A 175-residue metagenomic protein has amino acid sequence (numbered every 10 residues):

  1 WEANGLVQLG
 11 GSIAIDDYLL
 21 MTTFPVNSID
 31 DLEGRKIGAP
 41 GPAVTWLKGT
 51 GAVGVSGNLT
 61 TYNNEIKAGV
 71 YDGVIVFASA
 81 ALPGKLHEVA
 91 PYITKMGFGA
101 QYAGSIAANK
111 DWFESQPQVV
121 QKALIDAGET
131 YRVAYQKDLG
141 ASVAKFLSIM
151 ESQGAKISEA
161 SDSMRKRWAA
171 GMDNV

Functional and structural regions predicted by a protein language model:
W1-V175: N-terminal secretory/targeting leader peptides
